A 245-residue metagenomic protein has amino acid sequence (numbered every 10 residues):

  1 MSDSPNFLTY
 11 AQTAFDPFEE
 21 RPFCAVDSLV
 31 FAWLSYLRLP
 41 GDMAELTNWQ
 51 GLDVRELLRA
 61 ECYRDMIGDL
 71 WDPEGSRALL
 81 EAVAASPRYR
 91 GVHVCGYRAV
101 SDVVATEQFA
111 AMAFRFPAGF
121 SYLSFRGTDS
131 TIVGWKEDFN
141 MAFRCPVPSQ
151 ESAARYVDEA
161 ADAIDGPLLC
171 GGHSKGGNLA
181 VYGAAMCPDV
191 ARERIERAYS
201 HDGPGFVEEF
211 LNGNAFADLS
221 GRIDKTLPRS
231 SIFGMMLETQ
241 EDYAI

Functional and structural regions predicted by a protein language model:
M1-V26, F31-S121, F125-A142, P146-P167 (+1 more regions): Alpha/beta hydrolase fold serine-hydrolase catalytic domain that processes acyl esters and thioesters
G171-G176, A180: Gly/Ala-rich beta-loop-alpha elbow adjacent to hydrolase catalytic centers
